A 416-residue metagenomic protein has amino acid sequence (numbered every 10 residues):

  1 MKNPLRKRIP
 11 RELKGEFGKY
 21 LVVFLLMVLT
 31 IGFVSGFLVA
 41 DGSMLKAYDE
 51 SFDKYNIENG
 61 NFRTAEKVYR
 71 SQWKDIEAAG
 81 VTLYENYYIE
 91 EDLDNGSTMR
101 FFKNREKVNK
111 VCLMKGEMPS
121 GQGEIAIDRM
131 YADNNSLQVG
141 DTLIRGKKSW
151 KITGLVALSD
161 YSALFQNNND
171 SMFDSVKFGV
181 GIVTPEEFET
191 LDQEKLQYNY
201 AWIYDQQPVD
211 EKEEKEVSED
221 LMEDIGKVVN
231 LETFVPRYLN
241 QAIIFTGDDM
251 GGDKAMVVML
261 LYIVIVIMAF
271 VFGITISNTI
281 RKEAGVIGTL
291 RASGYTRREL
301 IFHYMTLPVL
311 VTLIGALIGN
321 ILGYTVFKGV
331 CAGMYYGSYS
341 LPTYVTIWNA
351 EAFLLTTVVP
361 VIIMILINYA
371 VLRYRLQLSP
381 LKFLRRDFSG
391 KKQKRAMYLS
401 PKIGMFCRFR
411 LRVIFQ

Functional and structural regions predicted by a protein language model:
K2-A269, N278, A332, G337: Membrane transport/envelope proteins' first extracytoplasmic loop
R8-G18, F270-L310: Interfacial "coupling" helices/loops that link adjacent transmembrane helices in transporter permeases
I9, L13, F24-V28, Y262-I265 (+5 more regions): Residue-level signature of the transmembrane alpha-helical core of multi-pass small-molecule transporters
D41, L45, D49, N368-L381: Juxtamembrane/interface segments at transmembrane-helix termini
Q138, T296-R297, S379: Short coil/turn motifs that cap or connect alpha-helices
G140, G294, G319: Conserved G/P- and acidic residue-centered "switch" motifs that form tight phosphate/ATP-binding loops in soluble
G273-N278, E283-G285, V309-L341, A350-Q377: Small-residue-rich transmembrane alpha-helices
L372, Q377-Q416: Alpha-helical transmembrane segments of integral membrane proteins
